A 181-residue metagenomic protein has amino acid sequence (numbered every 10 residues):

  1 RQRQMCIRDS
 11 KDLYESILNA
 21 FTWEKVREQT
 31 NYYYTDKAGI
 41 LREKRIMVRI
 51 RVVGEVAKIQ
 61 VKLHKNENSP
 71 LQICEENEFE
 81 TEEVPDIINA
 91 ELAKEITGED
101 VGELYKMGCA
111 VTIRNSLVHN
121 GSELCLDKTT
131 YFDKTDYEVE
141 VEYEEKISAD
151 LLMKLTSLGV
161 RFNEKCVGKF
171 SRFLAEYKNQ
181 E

Functional and structural regions predicted by a protein language model:
Q2-C6: Short, small-residue-biased leader/transition segments that mark boundaries at the very start of proteins
I7-D9, D36, V52, V141-E145: Short beta-strand-to-loop capping motifs
K11-I17, A57-K58, K146-M153: Short, conserved charged micro-motifs
A20-V26, I40-R42, R49-N120, S157: Charged surface patches that recognize polyanionic ligands
V26-A38: A cross-kingdom feature marking solvent-exposed beta-strand/loop segments within repeated, beta-rich binding/scaffold
M47-R51, Q60-H64, C125-T129, E142-E144: A structural feature that tracks compact, well-ordered secondary-structure segments with a strong bias toward
R114, V118-D133, E142: Extended serine/threonine-enriched, polar tracts that run as long, contiguous segments within proteins
E144-E181: Acidic/polar low-complexity flexible segments
